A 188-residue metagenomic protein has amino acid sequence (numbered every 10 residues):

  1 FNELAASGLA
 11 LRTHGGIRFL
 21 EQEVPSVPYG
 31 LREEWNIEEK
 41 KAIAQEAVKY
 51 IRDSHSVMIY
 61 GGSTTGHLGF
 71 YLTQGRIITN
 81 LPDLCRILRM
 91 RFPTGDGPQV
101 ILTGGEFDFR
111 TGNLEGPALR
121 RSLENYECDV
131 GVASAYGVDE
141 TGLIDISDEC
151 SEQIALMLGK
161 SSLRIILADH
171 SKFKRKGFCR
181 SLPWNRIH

Functional and structural regions predicted by a protein language model:
N2-Y60, Y71, P93-D96: HTH-adjacent hinge/linker in prokaryotic transcriptional regulators
A5-A6, R12, D83-H188: Conserved phosphate- and dinucleotide-binding cores of soluble alpha/beta proteins, encompassing both enzyme active
S7, E34-K41, Q45, G62 (+6 more regions): Electropositive phosphate-/nucleotide-binding environments in soluble metabolic enzymes
Q45-V48, G66, F70, R121 (+1 more regions): Alpha-helical segments flanking ligand/cofactor-binding loops in enzyme cores
R52, T73, G159-S162: Short conserved AdoMet
S56, G61-L88, F92-T94, P98-Q99: Amphipathic alpha-helical effector-binding/dimerization core of metabolite-sensing transcriptional regulators
